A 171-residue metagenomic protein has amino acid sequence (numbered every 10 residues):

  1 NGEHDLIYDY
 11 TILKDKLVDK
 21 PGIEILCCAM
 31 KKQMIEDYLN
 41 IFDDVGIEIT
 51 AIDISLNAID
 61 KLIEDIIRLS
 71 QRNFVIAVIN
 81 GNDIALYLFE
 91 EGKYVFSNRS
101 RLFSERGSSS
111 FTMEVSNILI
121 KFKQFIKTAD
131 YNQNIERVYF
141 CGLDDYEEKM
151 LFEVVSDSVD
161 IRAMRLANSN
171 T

Functional and structural regions predicted by a protein language model:
N1-D65, A163-N170: Active-site neighborhood for divalent-cation/phosphate handling
G2, D19-P21, E36, D43-G46 (+4 more regions): Short flexible coil/turn linkers enriched for glycine and charged/polar residues that connect secondary-structure
N40, L88-E90, S100, L151-V154: Short amphipathic alpha-helical segments
D43, E64-I67, K127, S156: Signal for well-folded cores of large energy- and translation-related assemblies
I63-R99: Gly/Thr-rich phosphate-binding beta-strand-loop-beta motif of the actin/hexokinase/Hsp70
G92-M113: Short glycine-rich, Thr/Ser-proximal phosphate-binding strand/loop in the N-terminal lobe of ATP-dependent enzymes
S110-T171: Helical "lid/coupling" subdomains associated with nucleotide-phosphate turnover
